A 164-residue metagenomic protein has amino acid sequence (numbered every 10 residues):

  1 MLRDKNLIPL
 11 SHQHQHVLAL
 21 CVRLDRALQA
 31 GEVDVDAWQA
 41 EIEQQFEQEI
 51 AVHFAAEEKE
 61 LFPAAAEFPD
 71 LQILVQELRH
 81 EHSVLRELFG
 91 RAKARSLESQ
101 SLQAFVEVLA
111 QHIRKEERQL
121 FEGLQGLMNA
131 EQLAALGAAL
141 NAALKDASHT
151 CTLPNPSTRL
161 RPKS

Functional and structural regions predicted by a protein language model:
M1-S164: Small-residue-biased structural context
